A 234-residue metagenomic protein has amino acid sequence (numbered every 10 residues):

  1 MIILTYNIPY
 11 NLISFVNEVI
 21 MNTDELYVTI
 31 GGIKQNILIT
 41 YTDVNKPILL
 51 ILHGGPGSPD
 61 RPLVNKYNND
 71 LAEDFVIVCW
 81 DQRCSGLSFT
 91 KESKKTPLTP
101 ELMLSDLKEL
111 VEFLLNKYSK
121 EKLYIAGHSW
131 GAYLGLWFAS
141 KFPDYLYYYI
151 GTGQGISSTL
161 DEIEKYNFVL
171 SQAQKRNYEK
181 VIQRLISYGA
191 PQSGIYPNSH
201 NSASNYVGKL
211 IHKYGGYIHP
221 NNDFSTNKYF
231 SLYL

Functional and structural regions predicted by a protein language model:
M1-V16, I20: Membrane-interface motif at the C-terminal end of an N-terminal transmembrane signal
S14-Y41: N-terminal cap/lid segment of alpha/beta-hydrolase-fold proteins
L38-L87: Conserved HGGG/HGGXW glycine-rich cap/lid loop of the alpha/beta-hydrolase fold
C84-E101: Cap/lid segment of the alpha/beta-hydrolase catalytic domain
L102-K122: Conserved acidic catalytic loop of the alpha/beta-hydrolase fold
K120-I163: Conserved hydrolase catalytic core segment
Y148-Q192: A catalytic-pocket lid/entrance helix-loop region that shapes and gates access to the active site across common
R176-L234: Alpha/beta-hydrolase
